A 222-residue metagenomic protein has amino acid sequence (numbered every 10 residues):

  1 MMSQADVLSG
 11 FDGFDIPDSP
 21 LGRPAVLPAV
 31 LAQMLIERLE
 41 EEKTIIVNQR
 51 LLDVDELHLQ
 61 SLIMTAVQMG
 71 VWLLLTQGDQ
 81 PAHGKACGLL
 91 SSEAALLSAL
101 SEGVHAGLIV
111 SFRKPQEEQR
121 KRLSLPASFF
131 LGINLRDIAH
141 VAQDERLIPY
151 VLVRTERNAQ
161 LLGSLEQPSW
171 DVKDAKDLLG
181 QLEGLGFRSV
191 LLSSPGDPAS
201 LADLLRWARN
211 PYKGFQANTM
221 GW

Functional and structural regions predicted by a protein language model:
M1, D6-L8, L74-P81, A86-R113 (+2 more regions): Active-site pocket-lining/capping segments in soluble small-molecule metabolic enzymes
M1-A29: Conserved N-terminal beta1-alpha1 strand-loop-helix module at the mouth
D6-V7, M64-V67, K121-L125, E183: Non-catalytic positions within long, well-ordered alpha-helices that form the structural scaffold/packing of enzyme
F11, Q68-V71, L125-S128, F187: A structural motif
D15, W72-L75, S128-G132, L191: Conserved beta-strand positions in the central sheet of alpha/beta enzyme cores
S19-L27, L51-L57, N134-H140, P198-A199: Acidic-and-aromatic substrate-binding clefts and catalytic sites of carbohydrate-active enzymes
L21-L39, K43, S169-W170, W207: Flavin-dependent oxidoreductase catalytic cores
L52-Q68: Glycine-rich anion/phosphate-binding loops
